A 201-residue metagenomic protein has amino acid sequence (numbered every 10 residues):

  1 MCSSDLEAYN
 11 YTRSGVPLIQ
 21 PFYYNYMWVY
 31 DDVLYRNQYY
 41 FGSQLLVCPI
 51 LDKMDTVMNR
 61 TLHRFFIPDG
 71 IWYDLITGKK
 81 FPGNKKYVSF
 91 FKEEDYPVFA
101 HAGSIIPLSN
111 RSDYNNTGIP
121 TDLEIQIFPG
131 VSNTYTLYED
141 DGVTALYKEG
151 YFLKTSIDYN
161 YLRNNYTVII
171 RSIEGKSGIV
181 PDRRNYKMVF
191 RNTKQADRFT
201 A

Functional and structural regions predicted by a protein language model:
S4-D197: Catalytic core of carbohydrate-active enzymes
